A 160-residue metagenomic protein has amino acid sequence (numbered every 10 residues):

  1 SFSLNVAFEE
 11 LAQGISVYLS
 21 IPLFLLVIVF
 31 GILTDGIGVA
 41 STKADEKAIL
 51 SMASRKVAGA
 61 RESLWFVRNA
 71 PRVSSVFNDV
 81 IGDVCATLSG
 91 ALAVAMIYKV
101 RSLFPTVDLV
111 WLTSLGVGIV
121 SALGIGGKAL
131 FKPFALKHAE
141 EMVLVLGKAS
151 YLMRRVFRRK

Functional and structural regions predicted by a protein language model:
S1-K160: Membrane-embedded alpha-helical segments of inner-membrane proteins
